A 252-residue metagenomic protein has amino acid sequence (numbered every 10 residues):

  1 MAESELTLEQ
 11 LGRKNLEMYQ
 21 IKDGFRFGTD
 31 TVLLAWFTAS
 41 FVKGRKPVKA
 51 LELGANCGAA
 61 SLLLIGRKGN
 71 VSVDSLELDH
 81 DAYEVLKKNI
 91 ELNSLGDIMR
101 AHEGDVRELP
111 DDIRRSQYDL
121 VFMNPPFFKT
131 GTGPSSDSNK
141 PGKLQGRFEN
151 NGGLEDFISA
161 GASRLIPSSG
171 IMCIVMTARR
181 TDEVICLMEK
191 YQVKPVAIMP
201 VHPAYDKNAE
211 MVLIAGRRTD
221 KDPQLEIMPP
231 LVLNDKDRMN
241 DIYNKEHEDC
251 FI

Functional and structural regions predicted by a protein language model:
E3-V48, A55-I65, V212-A215: SAM-dependent Rossmann-like transferase core, predominantly class I methyltransferases with a strong bias toward
E5-L6, S116, S168: Glycine-centered loop/turn motifs
L16, V48, V71, D97-M99 (+2 more regions): A structural micro-motif
E17, I21-D23, F27, N150-A209: Conserved Class I SAM-dependent methyltransferase catalytic core
L34, N124, F157, G216: Residue-level signal for inorganic ion chemistry
F37-R114, L120-P134: Conserved SAM/SAH cofactor-binding pocket of Class I
P125-D156: Mobile active-site "lid"/loop adjacent to the S-adenosyl-L-methionine
N208-I252: SAM/dcSAM-binding transferase cores
